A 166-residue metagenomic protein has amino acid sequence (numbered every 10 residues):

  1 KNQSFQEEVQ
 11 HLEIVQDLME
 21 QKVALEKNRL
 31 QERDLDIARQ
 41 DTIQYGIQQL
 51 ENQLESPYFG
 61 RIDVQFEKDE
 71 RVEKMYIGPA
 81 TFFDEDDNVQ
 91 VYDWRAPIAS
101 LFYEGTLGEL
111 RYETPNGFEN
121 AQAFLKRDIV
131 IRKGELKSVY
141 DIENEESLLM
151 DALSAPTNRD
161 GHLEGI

Functional and structural regions predicted by a protein language model:
K1-G165: Extended, charged low-complexity regulatory segments
